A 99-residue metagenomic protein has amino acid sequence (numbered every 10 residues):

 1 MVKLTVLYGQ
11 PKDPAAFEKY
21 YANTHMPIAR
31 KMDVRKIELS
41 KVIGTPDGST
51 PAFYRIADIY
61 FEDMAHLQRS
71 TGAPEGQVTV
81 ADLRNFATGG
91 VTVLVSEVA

Functional and structural regions predicted by a protein language model:
M1-A99: Macromolecular interaction modules
